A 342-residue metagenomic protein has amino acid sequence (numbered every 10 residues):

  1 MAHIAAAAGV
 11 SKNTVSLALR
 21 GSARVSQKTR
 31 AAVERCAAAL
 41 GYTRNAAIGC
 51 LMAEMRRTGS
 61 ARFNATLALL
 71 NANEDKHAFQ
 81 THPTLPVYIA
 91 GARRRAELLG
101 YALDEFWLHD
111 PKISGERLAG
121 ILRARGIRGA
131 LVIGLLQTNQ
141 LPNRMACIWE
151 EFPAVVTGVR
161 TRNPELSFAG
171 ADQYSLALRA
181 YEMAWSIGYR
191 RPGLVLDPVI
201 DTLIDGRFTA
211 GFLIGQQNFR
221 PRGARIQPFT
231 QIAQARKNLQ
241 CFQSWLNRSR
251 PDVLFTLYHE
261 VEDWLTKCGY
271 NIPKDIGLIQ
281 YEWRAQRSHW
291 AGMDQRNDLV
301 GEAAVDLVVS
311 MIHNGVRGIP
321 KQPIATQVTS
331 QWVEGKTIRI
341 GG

Functional and structural regions predicted by a protein language model:
M1-R57: N-terminal helix-turn-helix DNA-binding module of bacterial transcription factors
A2, L40-A119, R128, P198 (+1 more regions): Amphipathic helical "hinge" segments at domain boundaries
A68-L69, G126-L135, V155, R191-P198 (+3 more regions): Periplasmic-binding protein-like
R93-H109, P164, P192-V195, G206-L239 (+1 more regions): Short beta-strand elements in bilobed, periplasmic/extracellular small-molecule ligand-binding domains
I133-L176, Q280-A291: Flexible loop/hinge segments that line or gate small-molecule binding clefts
S167-L194, A235-Q243, Q295-V316: Hydrophobic alpha-helical segments within soluble ligand-binding/sensing domains
A180-F219, G318-R339: An alpha-beta-alpha
S244-G342: Flexible loop/turn connectors
